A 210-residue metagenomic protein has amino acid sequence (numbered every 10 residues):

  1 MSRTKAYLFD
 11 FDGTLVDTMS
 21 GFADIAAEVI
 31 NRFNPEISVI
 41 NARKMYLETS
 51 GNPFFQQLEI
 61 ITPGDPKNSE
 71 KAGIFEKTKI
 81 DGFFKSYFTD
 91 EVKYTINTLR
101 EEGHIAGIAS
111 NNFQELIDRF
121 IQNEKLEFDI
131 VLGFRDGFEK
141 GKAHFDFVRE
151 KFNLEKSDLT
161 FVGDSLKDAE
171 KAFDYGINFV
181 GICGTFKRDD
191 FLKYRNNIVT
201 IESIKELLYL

Functional and structural regions predicted by a protein language model:
S2-D90, Y94: N-terminal helical cap/lid subdomain that shapes the substrate entry/recognition surface in HAD-like hydrolases
N41-A42, F128-I130, E155-L159: Short acidic capping loops at alpha-helix termini that bridge into adjacent secondary structure
M45-Y46, L126-K140: A short, structured active-site edge motif that brings together acidic residues
I80-Q122, K142-A143: Short, acidic loop-to-helix structural element flanking the phosphoryl-transfer center in phosphate-processing enzymes
K93-E101, R149, A169-F173: Surface-exposed amphipathic alpha-helices with a cationic face
L132, I198-E206: Short acidic-hydrophobic, aromatic-tinged amphipathic segments that line or gate anion-handling sites
K142-A169: Conserved Lys-Pro-Asp/Glu-containing loop-to-beta segment of HAD-superfamily phosphomonoesterases, centered on
F161-T200: Acidic, Mg2+-coordinating phosphoryl-transfer loop and its flanking beta/alpha structural elements, shared across
